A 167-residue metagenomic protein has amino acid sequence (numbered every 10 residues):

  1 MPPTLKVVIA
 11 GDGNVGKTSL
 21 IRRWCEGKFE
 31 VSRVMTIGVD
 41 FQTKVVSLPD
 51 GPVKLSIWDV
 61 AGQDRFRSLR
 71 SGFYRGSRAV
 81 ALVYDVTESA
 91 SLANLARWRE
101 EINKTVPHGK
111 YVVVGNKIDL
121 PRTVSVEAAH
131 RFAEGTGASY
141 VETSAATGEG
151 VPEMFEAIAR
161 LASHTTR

Functional and structural regions predicted by a protein language model:
M1-R167: TRAFAC-class small GTPase G-domain
